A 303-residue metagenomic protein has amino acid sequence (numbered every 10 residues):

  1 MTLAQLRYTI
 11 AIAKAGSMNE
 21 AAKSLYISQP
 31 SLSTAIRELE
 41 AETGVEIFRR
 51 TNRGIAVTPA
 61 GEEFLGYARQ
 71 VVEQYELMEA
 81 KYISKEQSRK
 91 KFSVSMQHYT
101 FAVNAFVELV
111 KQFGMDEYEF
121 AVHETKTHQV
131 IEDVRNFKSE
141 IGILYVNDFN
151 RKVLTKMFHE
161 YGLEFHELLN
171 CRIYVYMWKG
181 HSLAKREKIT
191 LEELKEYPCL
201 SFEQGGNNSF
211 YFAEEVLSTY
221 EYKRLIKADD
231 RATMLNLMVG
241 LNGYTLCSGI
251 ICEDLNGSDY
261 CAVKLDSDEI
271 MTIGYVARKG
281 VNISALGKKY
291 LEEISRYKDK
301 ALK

Functional and structural regions predicted by a protein language model:
I10-S28: Short helix-boundary/capping micro-motifs
E40-V57: A short LG(V/I)-centered, amphipathic sequence patch enriched for acidic residue(s) preceding the LG motif
E42-T43, F64-E86, S93: Alpha-helical linker/hinge and terminal dimerization helices associated with HTH transcriptional regulators
R89-K152: Central regulatory/effector-binding core of bacterial HTH transcription factors
A102-E108, N147, R151, A184-T219 (+1 more regions): Secondary-structure junction motif
R135-E140, Y145, Q204-C261: Hydrophobic hinge/microswitch elements
M157-C199: Flexible hinge/capping segments at coil-to-helix
E160-H166, C171-R172, A232-V281: Beta-alpha-beta core module
